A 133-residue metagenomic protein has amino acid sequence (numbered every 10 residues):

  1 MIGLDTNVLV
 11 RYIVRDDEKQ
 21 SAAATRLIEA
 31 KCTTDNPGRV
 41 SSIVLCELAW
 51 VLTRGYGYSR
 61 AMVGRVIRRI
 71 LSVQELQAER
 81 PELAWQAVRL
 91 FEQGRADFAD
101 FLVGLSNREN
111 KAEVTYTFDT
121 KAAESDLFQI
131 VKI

Functional and structural regions predicted by a protein language model:
M1, G104-I133: Acidic, PIN/NYN-like endoribonuclease modules and their adjacent C-terminal/linker elements
M1-V40, G55-A61, I133: Short, well-structured N-terminal submotif of metal-dependent ribonuclease cores
D5, E47, D100, D119: Acidic active-site catalytic centers that drive phospho-/nucleotidyl reactions and related ester hydrolyses
L9, L45, A122-A123: A generic structural signal for short hydrophobic patches within well-formed alpha-helices
V40-V44, L83: Short, conserved alpha-helical segments within structured domains
G57-L71, E75: Glycine/small-residue-rich phosphate/adenosyl-binding loop
E75-T117: Active-site neighborhoods of divalent-metal-dependent phosphate/nucleic-acid chemistry enzymes
